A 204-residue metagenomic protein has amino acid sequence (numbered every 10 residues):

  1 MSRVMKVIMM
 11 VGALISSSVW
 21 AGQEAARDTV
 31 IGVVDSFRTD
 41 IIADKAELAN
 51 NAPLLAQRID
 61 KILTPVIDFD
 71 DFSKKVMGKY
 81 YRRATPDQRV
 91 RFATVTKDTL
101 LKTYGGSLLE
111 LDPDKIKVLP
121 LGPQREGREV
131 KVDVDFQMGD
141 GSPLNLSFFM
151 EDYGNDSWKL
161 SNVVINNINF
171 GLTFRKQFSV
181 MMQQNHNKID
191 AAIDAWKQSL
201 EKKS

Functional and structural regions predicted by a protein language model:
S2-M10: Sec-dependent signal peptide recognition, specifically the positively charged N-region followed immediately by
S16-A21: N-terminal signal peptide c-region/cleavage motif recognized by signal peptidases
Q23-Y104: Early exported N-terminus immediately downstream of N-terminal targeting peptides
D98-T99, M138, N166-F170: Solvent-exposed loop/turn segments at secondary-structure junctions within structured extracellular/periplasmic domains
K102-L144, W196-S204: Surface-exposed, charged secondary-structure patches
P143-N145, F149-L172: Short beta-strand edge/turn micro-motifs at domain boundaries
N162-S204: Low-complexity, intrinsically disordered terminal/linker segments enriched in charged and Gly/Pro repeats
